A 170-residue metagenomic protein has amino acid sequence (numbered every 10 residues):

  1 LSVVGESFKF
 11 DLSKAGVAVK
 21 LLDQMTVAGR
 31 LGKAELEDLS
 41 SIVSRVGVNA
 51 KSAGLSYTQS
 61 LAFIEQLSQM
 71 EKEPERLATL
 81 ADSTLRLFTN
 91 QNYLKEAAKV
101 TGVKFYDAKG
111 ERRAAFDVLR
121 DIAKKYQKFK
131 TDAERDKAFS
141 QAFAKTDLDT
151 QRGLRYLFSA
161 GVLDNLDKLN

Functional and structural regions predicted by a protein language model:
L1-G29, D38-R45, S56-N170: Alpha-helical architecture feature
A50-S56: Charged, solvent-exposed structural "stalk/scaffold" segments of large extracytoplasmic/peripheral assemblies
